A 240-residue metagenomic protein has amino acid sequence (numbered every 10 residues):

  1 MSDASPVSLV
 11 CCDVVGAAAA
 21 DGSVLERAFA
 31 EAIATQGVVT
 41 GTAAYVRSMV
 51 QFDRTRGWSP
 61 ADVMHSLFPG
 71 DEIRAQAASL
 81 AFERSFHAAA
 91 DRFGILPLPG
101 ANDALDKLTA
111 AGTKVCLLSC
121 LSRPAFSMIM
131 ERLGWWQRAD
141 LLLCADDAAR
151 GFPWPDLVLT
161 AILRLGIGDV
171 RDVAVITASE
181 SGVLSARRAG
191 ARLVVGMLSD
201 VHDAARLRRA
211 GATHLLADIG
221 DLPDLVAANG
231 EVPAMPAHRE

Functional and structural regions predicted by a protein language model:
D3-P99: N-terminal helical cap/lid subdomain that shapes the substrate entry/recognition surface in HAD-like hydrolases
S5-P6, A88-L117, R123, S127: Short, acidic loop-to-helix structural element flanking the phosphoryl-transfer center in phosphate-processing enzymes
A18, P97, V115, V175-I176 (+2 more regions): Conserved SAM-binding loop
V39, W136-D140, G168: Conserved H-loop
S48-F52, W135-G151: A short, structured active-site edge motif that brings together acidic residues
N102-T109, I162-L163, V183-R188: Surface-exposed amphipathic alpha-helices with a cationic face
F152-E180: Conserved Lys-Pro-Asp/Glu-containing loop-to-beta segment of HAD-superfamily phosphomonoesterases, centered on
A174-H214: Acidic, Mg2+-coordinating phosphoryl-transfer loop and its flanking beta/alpha structural elements, shared across
